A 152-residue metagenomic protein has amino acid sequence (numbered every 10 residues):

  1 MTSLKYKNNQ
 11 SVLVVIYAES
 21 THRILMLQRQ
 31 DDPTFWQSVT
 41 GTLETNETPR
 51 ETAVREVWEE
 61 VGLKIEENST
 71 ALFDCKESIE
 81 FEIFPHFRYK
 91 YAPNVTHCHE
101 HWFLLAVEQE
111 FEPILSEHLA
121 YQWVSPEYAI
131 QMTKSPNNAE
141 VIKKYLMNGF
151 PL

Functional and structural regions predicted by a protein language model:
M1-I24, T42-T45: Conserved N-terminal beta-strand and adjoining loop/helix that marks the start of the Nudix/MutT-like hydrolase domain
S20-R23, D32-P33, T45, K76-E82 (+1 more regions): Short, charged/polar surface micro-motifs in flexible loops or helix N-caps
H22-I65: Conserved Nudix-box catalytic region and its N-terminal flanking loop in Nudix hydrolases and closely related
Q37, H97, W123: Short aromatic/basic micro-patch
L63-E110: Active-site segment of metal-dependent pyrophosphate-handling enzymes, primarily the Nudix hydrolase catalytic core
E100-K143: NUDIX/MutT-family hydrolases
